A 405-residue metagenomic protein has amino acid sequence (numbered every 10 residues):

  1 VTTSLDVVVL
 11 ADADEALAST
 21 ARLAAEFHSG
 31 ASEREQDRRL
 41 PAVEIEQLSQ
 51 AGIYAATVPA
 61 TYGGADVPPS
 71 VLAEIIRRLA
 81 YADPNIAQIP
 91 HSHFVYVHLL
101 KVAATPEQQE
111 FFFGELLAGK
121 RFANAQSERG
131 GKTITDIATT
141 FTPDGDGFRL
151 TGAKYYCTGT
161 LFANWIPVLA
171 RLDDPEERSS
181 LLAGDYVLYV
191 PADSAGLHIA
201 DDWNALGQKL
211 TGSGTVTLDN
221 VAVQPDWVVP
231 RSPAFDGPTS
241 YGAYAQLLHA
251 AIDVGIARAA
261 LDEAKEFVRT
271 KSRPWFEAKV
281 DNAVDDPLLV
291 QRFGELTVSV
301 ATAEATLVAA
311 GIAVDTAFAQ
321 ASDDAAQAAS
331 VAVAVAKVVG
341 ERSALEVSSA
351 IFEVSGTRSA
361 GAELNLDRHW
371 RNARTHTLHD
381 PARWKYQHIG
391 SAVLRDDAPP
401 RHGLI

Functional and structural regions predicted by a protein language model:
V1-A18, R22, G403-I405: Basic/polar N-terminal segments that are highly enriched at the extreme N-terminus, encompassing both cleavable
A18-A21, G255, G294-A301, A334 (+2 more regions): Generic structural signal for well-ordered, non-transmembrane alpha-helical segments in soluble/cytosolic regions
S32-E35, A301-V335, S349-A360: C-terminal helix-coil-helix/basic helical segment that borders enzyme active sites and/or dimer interfaces and provides
A42-S49, A55-T158: Glycine-rich flavin
Y155-T160, A245-H249, H376-H379: Glycine-rich phosphate/pyrophosphate-binding beta-alpha loops
Y156-I199: A short core secondary-structure module
A205-V300: Glycine-rich beta->alpha junctions and the first turn(s) of the following alpha-helix
S355-I405: Glycine-rich phosphate/cofactor-binding loops in nucleotide/flavin-utilizing enzymes
